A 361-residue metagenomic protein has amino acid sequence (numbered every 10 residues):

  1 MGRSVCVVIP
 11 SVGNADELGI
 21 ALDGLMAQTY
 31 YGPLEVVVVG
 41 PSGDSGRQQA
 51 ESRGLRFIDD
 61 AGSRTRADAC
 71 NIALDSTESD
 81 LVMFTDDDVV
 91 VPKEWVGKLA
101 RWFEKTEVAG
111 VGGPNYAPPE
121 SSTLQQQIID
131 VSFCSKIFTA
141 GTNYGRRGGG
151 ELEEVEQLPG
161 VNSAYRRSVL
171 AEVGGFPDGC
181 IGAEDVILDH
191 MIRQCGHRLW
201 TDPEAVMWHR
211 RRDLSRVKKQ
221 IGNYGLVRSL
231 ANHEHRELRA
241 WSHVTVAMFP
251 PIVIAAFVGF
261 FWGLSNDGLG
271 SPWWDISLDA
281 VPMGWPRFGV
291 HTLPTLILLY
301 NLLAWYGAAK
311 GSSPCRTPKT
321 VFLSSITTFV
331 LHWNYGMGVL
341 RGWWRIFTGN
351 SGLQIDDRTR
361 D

Functional and structural regions predicted by a protein language model:
R3-C6, E35, I187: Cell-envelope/extracellular polymer assembly enzymes that use nucleotide-activated donors
D23-P33: Short, acidic, metal-binding catalytic loop of nucleotide-sugar glycosyltransferases
D60-T77, G149, E153: Glycine-rich, basic loop-to-helix element that forms the pyrophosphate-binding segment of sugar-nucleotide handling
V82: Short aromatic/hydrophobic "clamp" motif used to bind/position activated sugar donors
E94-Q127, V131: Conserved donor NDP-sugar-binding/catalytic core segment of glycosyltransferases
G113-N115, V131-V155, E234: Short, flexible, basic/aromatic active-site loop/helix in glycosyltransferases
P119, A171, P177-R239: Catalytic donor/gating beta->alpha subdomain of glycosyltransferases that bind UDP-sugars
F249-W344: Membrane-embedded multi-pass helical conduit in multi-pass membrane proteins, especially envelope-biosynthetic
